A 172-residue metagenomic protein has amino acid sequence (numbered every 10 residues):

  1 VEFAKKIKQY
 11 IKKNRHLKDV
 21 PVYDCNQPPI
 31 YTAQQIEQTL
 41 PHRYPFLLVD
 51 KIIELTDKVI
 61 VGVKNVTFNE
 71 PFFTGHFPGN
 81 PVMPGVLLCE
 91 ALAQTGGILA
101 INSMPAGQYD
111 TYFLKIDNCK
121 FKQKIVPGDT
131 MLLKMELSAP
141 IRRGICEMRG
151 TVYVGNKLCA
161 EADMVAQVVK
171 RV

Functional and structural regions predicted by a protein language model:
E2, Q9-I11, P21-I30, G96-K134 (+2 more regions): Hydrophobic beta-strand-centered segment that forms part of the acyl-chain substrate-binding groove
E2-I53, I60, V165-A166: Flexible, low-complexity linker/boundary loops enriched in proline and small hydrophobic residues that flank enzymatic
T39-M83, L88: Catalytic strand-loop segment that frames the active site of acyl-thioester-processing enzymes
F46-L48, M131, C146: Hydrophobic core residues within well-ordered beta-strands of beta-rich domains
D50-I53, D117, K122, K134-S138 (+1 more regions): Conserved positions in beta-strands of structured domains
I52, V82-A106: Active-site helix/loop of acyl-thioester processing domains in fatty-acid/polyketide metabolism, spanning hotdog-fold
V66-E70, L137-I141, V154-N156, A166-K170: Beta-strand elements of well-folded, non-transmembrane domains
V126, A139-A162: Acidic, glycine-enriched active-site microenvironments
